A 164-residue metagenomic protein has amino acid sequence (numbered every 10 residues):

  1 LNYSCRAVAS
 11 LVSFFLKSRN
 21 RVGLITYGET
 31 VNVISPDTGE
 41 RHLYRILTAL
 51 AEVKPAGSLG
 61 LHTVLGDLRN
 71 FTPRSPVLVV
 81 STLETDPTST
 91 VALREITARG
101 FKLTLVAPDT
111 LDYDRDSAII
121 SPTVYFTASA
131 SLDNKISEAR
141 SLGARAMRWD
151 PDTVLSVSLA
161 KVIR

Functional and structural regions predicted by a protein language model:
L1-R164: Exposed, interaction-prone extracellular/peripheral surfaces
